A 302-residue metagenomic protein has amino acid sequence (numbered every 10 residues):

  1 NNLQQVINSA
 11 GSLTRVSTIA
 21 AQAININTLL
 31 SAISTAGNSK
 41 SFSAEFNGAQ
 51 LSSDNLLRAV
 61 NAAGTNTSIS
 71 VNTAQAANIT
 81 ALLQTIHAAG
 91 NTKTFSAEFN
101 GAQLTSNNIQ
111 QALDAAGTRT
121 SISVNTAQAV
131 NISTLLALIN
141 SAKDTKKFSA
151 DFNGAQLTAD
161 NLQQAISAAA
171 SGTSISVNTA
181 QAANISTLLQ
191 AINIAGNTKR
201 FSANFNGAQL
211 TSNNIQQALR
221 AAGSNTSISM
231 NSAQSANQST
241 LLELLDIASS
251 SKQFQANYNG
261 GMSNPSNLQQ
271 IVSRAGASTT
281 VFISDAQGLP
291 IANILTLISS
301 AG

Functional and structural regions predicted by a protein language model:
L3-A10, V16-T18, I26-A36, F42-F46 (+23 more regions): Fold-core signature of tandem repeat domains
I24, A236, G260-M262: Conserved alpha/beta-domain cores
T126-A127, A180, A233: Proline- and acidic/polar-enriched loop/turn elements at helix boundaries
A129, G288: Surface-exposed receptor/substrate recognition regions of extracellular proteins
